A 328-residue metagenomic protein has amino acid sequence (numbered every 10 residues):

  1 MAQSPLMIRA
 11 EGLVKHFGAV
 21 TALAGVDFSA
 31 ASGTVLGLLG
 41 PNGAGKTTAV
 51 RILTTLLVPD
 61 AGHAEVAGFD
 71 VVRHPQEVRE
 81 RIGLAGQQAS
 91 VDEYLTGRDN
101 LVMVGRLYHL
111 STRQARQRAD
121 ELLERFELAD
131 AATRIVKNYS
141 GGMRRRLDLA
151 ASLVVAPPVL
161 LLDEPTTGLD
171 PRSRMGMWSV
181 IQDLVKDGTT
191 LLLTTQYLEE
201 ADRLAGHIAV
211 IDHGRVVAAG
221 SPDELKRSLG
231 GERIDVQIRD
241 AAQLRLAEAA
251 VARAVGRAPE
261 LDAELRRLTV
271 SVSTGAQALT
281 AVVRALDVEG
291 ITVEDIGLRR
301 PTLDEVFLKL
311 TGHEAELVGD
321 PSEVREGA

Functional and structural regions predicted by a protein language model:
M1-V14, H313-A328: ABC-family P-loop ATPase nucleotide-binding domain
P5-A10, K15-D212, V217-A218: ABC transporter nucleotide-binding domains
V14, V20, G33, A44 (+11 more regions): Hydrophobic/basic alpha-helical segments enriched in Actinobacteria
K15, F28, V236-I238, V270 (+1 more regions): Preference for bulky hydrophobic residues occupying beta-strand positions in well-ordered beta-sheet regions
S179-S273: ABC transporter nucleotide-binding domain
A254, R267-T269, R284-E294, A315-A328: Topological signature of polytopic alpha-helical transporters
E260-L261, T292-R299: Conserved short beta-strand edge segments in small beta-sheet-based binding/regulatory domains
E264-S273, R299-K309: Short proline/glycine- and acidic-rich turn/helix-capping motifs at secondary-structure junctions
